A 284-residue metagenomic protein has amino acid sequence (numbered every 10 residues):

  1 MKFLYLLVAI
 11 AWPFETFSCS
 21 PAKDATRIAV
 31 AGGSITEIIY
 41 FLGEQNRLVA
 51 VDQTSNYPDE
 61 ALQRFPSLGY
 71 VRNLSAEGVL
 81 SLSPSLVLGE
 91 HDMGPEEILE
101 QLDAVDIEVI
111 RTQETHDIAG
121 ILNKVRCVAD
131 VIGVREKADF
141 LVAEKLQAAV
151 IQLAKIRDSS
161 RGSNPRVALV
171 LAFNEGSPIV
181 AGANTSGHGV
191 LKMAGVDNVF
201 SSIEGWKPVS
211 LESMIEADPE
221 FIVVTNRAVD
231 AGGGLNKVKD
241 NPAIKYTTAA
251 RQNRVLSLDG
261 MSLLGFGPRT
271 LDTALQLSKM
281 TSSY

Functional and structural regions predicted by a protein language model:
F3-W12: Sec-dependent N-terminal signal peptides
A22-R27, L86, E97-E175, D197-E204 (+1 more regions): Extracytoplasmic substrate-binding proteins
R27-M93, E97-I98, V199, A217 (+1 more regions): A short, structured surface patch at a secondary-structure boundary
G32, H91-D92, I203-W206, T225-V229 (+1 more regions): Short secondary-structure boundary segments
T36-F41, N56-E60, E175-V180, V224 (+2 more regions): Short, solvent-exposed loop/turn elements at domain surfaces
G94-A104, F221-K239: A ligand-binding cleft/hinge motif common to bilobed small-molecule-binding domains
A181-W206, N226, L256-S257: His/Asp/Glu-enriched short active-site or ligand-binding loop at hydrolase and phosphoryl-transfer sites
